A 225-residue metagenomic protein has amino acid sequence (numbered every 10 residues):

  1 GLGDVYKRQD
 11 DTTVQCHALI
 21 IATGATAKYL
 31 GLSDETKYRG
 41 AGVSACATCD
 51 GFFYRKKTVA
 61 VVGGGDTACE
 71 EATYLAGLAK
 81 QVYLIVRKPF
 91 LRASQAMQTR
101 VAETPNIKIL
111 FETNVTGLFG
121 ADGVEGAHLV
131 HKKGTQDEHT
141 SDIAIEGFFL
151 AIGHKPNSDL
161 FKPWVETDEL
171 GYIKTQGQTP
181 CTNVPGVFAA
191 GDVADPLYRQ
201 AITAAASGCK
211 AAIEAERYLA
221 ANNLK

Functional and structural regions predicted by a protein language model:
D4-R8, T13-V14, I21, G77-G177 (+1 more regions): A Rossmann-like FAD-binding core segment of flavoenzymes
A18, A41, K56-T58: Nucleotide donor/acceptor-binding cores
T26, G31, T36-F53, I152-Y198 (+2 more regions): FAD-site-proximal beta/loop scaffold in flavoenzymes
T26, T67, F90: Conserved Rossmann-like nucleotide-cofactor binding loop
R55-K57, E112, V184: Phosphate-coordination loops involved in phosphoryl transfer and adenosine-cofactor binding
G63-G65: Glycine-rich Rossmann-fold phosphate-binding loop(s) that bind the pyrophosphate of adenine dinucleotide cofactors
C69-E71, V193-K225: A conserved FAD-binding loop/helix module that cradles the flavin
